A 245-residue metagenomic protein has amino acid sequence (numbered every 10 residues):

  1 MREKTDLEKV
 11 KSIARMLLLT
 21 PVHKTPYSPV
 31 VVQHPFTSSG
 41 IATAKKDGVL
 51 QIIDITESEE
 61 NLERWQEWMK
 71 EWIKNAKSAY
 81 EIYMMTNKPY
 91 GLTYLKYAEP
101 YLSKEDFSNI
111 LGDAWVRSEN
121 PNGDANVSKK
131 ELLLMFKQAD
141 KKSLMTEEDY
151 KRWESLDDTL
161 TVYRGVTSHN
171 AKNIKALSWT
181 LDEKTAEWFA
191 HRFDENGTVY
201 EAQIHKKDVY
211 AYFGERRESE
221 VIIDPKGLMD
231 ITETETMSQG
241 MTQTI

Functional and structural regions predicted by a protein language model:
M1-T161, T167-L177, E183-I245: Conserved NAD+-utilizing ADP-ribose enzyme module
